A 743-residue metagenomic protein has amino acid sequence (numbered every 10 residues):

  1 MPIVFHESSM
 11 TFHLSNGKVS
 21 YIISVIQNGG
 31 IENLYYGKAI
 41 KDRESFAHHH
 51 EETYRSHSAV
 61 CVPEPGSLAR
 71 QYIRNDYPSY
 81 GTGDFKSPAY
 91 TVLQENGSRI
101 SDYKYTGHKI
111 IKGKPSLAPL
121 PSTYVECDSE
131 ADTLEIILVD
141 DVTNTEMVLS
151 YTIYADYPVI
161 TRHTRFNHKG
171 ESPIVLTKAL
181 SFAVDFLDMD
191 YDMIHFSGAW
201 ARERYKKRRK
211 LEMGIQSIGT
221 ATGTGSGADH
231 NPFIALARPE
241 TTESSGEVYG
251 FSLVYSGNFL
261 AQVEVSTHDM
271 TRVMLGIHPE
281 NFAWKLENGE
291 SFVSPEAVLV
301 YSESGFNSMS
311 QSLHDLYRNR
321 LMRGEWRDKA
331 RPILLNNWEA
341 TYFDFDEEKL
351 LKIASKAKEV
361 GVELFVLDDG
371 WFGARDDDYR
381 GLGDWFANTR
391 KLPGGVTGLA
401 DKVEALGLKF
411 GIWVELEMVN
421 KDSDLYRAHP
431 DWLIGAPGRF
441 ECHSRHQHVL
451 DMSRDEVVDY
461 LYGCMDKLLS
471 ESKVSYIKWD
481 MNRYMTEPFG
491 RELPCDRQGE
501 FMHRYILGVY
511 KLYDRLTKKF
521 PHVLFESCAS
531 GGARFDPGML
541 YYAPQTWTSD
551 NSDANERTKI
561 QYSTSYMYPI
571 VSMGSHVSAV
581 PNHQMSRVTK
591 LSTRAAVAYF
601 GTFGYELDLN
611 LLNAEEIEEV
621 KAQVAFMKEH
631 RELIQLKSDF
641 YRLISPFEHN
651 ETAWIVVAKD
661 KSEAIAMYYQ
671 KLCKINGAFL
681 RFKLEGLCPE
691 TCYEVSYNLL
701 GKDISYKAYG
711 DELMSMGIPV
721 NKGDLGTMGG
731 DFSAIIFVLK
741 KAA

Functional and structural regions predicted by a protein language model:
F5-H13, Y21, I31-E264, E280 (+1 more regions): Polysaccharide-binding surfaces and accessory modules of carbohydrate-active proteins
K18, T164, G289, L335 (+8 more regions): Conserved, mostly hydrophobic/aromatic
Q71-Y72, D76-L117, E243-N258, V300-E325 (+4 more regions): Glycine-rich, aromatic-flanked loop segments that form ligand/cofactor-binding clefts across common enzyme folds
S98-Y105, W284-E303, D731-L739: Short Pro-Gly-centered flexible turn/kink motifs
I234, P646-C688: Carbohydrate-binding surface patches
W326-G463, Y476: Aromatic-lined carbohydrate-binding/catalytic grooves of carbohydrate-active enzymes
N420-D459, H503-N610: Glycan-recognition surfaces
L672-A743: C-terminal beta-sandwich/jelly-roll accessory domains of carbohydrate-active enzymes
